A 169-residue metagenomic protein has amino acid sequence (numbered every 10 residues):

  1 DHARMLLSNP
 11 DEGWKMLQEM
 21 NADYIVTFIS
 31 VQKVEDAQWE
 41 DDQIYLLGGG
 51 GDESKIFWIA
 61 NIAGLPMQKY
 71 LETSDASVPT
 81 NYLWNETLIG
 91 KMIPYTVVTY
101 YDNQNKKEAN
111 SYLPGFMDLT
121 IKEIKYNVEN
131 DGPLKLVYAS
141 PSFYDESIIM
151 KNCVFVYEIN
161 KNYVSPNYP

Functional and structural regions predicted by a protein language model:
D1-P169: Extracytoplasmic
